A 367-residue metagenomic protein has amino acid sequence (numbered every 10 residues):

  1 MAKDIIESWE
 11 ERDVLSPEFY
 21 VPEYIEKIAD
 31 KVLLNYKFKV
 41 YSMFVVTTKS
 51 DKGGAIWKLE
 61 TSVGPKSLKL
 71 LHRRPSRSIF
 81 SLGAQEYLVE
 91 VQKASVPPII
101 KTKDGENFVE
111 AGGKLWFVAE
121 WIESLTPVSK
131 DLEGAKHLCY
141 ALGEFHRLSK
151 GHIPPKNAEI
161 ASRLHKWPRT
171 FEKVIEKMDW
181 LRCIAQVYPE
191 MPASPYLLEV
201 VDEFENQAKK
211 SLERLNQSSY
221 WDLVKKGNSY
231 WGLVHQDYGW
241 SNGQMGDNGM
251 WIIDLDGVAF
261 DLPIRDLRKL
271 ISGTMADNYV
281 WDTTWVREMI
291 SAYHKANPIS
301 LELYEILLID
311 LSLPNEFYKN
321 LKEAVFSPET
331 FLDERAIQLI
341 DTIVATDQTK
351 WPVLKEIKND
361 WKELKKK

Functional and structural regions predicted by a protein language model:
A2-M43: Juxta-kinase regulatory segment immediately upstream of eukaryotic protein kinase catalytic domains
L33-T61: ATP-binding glycine-rich phosphate-binding loop
G54-E60, I99, E213-L267: Active-site acidic catalytic loop and adjacent metal/ATP-binding pocket of ATP-dependent phosphoryl transfer enzymes
S62-N157: ATP-binding pocket architecture of kinase catalytic cores
K69, P127, P155-L233, I337-Q338: ATP-dependent phospho-/nucleotidyl transfer catalytic cores
W116-S129, K177-V187, L270, L313-D333: A glycine-centered beta->alpha junction motif in the catalytic cores of kinase/phosphotransferase enzymes
D179, F317-K367: ATP/Mg2+ or Mg2+-diphosphate-binding catalytic cores that bind nucleotide phosphates or diphosphates via glycine-rich
I264-P298, L311-E334: Active-site activation/catalytic loop segments of kinase-like enzymes and analogous catalytic loops in related
